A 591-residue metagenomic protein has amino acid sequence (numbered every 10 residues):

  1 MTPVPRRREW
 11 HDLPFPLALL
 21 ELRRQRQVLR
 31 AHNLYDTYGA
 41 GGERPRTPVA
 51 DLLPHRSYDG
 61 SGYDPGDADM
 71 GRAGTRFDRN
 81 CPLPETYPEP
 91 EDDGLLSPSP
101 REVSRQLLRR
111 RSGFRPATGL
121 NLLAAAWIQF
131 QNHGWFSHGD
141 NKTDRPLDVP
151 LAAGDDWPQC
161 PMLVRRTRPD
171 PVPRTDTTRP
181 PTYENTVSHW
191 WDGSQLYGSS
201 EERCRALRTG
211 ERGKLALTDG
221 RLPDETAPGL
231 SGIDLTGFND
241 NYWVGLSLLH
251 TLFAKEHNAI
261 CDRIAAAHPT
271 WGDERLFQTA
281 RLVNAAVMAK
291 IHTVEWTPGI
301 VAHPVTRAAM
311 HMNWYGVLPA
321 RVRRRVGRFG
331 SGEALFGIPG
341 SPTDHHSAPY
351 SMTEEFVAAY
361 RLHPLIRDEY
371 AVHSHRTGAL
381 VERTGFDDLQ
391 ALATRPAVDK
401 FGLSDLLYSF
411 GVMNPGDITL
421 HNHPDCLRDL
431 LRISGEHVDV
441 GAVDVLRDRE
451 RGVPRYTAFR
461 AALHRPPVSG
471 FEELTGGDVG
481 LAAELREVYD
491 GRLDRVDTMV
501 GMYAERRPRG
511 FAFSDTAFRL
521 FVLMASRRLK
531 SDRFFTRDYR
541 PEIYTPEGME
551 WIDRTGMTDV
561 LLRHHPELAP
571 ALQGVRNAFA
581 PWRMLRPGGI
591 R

Functional and structural regions predicted by a protein language model:
M1-A259, R263, T279-A442, L446 (+3 more regions): N-terminal accessory/cap region of cofactor-dependent oxidoreductases and related radical enzymes
A266: Metallocofactor- and cofactor-centric catalytic cores in central/energy metabolism, strongly enriched
D273-L276: Mobile, glycine-rich extracellular loop/lid and propeptide segments that shape or gate substrate/ligand access
W296-T297, L463-R465: Long, low-complexity, Gly/Thr
S469-G470: Extracellular/luminal domains of secretory-pathway glycoproteins
